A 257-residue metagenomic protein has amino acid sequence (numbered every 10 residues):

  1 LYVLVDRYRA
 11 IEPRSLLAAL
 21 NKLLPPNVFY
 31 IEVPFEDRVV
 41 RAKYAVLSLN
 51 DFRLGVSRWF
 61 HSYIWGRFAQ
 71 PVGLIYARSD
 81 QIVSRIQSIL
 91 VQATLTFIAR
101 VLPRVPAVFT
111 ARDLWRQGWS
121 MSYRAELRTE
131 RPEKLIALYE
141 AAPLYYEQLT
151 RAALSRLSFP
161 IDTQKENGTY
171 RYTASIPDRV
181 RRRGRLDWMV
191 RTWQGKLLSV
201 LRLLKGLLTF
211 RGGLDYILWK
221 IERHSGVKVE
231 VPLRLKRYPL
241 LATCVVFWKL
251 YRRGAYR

Functional and structural regions predicted by a protein language model:
L1-I11: Catalytic metal-binding acidic patch
Y2-V3, L114-Y123, I217-I221: Long, contiguous hydrophobic alpha-helical segments, chiefly transmembrane helices and signal peptides
R14-L20: "Short basic amphipathic alpha-helical interaction patches in structured regions
P25-I161: Conserved NTP/Mg2+-binding pocket subregion across the NTase superfamily
I136-W193: Small-residue-rich helix-loop
L186-L201, F210-G212: C-terminal subdomains that position terminal phosphate/3'-OH groups for nucleotidyl transfer/ligation, primarily on
V200-R257: Charge-dense, extended regions
